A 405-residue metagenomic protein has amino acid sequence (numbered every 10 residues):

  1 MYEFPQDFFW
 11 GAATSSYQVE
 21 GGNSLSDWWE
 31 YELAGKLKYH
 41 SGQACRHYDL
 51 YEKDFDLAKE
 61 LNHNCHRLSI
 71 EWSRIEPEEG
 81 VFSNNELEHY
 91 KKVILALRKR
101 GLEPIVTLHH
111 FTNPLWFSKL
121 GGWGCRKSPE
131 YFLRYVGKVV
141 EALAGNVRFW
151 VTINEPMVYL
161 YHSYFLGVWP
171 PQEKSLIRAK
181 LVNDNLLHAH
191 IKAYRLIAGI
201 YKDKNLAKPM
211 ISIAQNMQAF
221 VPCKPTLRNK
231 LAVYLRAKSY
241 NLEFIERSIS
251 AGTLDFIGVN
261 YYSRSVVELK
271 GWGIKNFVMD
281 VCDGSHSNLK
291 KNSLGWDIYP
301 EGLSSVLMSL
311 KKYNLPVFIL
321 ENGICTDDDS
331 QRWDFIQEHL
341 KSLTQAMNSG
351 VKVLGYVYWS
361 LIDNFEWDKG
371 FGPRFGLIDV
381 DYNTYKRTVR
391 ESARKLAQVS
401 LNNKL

Functional and structural regions predicted by a protein language model:
M1-G35, Y39, K59, E79 (+1 more regions): Active-site region of glycoside hydrolase catalytic domains
R46-H47: Chitinase-like catalytic core of GlcNAc-active glycosidases
L50-E71, G252-I257: Catalytic domains of carbohydrate-active enzymes, especially glycoside hydrolases
I70-N84: Glycine-rich, proline-tolerant flexible connector loops at the mouths of alpha/beta enzymes
